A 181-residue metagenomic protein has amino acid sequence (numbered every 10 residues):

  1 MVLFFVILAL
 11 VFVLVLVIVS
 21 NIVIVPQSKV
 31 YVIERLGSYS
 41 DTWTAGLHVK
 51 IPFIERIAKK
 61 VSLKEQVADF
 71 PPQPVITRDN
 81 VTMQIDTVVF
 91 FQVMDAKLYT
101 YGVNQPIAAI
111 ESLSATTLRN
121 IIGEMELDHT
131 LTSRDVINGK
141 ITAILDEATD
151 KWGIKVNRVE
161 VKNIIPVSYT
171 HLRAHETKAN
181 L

Functional and structural regions predicted by a protein language model:
V2-I22: Single-pass alpha-helical transmembrane signal-anchor segments
V25, I33-T42, H48-V167: Amphipathic, interface-forming alpha-helical segments with heptad-repeat character
Y99, A179-N180: General alpha-helical segment detector with a strong preference for membrane-spanning helices and helix-boundary regions
T170-A179: Conserved small/polar residues in nucleotide/adenosyl-binding loops
